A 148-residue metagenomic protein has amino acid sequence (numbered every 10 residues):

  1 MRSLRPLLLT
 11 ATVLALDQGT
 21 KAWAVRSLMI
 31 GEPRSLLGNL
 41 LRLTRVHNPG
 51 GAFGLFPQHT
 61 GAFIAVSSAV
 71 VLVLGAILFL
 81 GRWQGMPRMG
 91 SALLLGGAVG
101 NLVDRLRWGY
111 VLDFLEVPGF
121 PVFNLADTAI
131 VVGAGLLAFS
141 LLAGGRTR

Functional and structural regions predicted by a protein language model:
M1-R148: Alpha-helical transmembrane bundles and membrane-interface segments of multipass inner-membrane proteins
